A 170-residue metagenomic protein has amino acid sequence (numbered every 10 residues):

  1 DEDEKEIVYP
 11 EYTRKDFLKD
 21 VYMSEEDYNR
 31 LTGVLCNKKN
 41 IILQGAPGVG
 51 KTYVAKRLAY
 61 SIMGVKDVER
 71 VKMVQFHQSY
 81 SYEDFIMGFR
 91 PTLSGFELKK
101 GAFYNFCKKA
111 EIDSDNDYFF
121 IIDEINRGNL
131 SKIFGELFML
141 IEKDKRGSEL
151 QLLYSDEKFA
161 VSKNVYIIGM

Functional and structural regions predicted by a protein language model:
D1-M170: AAA+ P-loop NTPase catalytic core and its hallmark functional loops
